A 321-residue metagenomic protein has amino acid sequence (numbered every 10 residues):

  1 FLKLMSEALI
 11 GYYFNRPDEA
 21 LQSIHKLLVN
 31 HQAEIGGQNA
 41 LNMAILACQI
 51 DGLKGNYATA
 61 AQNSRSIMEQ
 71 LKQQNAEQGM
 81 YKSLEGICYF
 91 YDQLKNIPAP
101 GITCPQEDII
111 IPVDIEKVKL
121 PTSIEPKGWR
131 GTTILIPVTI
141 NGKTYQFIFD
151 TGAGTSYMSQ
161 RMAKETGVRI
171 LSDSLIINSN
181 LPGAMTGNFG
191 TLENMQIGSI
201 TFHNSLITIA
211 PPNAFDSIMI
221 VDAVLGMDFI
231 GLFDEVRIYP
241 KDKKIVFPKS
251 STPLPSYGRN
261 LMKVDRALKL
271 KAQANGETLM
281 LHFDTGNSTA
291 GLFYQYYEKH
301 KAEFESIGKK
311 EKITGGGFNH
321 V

Functional and structural regions predicted by a protein language model:
F1-V321: Pepsin/retropepsin-fold aspartyl endopeptidases
